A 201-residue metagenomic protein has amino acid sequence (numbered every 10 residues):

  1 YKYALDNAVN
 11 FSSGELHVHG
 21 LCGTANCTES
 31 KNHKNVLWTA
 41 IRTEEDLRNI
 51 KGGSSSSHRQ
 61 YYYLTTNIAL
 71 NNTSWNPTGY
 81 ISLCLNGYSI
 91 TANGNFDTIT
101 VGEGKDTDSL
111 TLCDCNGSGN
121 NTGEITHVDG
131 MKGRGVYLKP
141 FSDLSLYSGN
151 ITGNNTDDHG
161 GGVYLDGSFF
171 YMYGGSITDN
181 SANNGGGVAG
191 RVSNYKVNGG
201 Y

Functional and structural regions predicted by a protein language model:
Y1-C27: Thrombospondin type-1
Y1-F11, G87-N95, C113-G133, Y147-H159 (+3 more regions): Beta-strand-rich solenoid/repeat architectures in extracellular/passenger domains of polysaccharide-targeting enzymes
H19-T65: Acidic Gly/Asp/Thr-rich repetitive segments characteristic of extracellular carbohydrate-active and adhesion proteins
N26, N71-N72, N120, N150: N-linked glycosylation sites
A40-T43, N49, S82, S145 (+2 more regions): Extracytoplasmic/secretory soluble proteins
Y63, S82-C84: Residues within well-ordered beta-strands of beta-sheet-rich folds
A69-S82, T91-D114, T126-L144, D158 (+2 more regions): Extracellular beta-strand-rich solenoid/capping regions of secreted or surface-exposed proteins that bind or remodel
